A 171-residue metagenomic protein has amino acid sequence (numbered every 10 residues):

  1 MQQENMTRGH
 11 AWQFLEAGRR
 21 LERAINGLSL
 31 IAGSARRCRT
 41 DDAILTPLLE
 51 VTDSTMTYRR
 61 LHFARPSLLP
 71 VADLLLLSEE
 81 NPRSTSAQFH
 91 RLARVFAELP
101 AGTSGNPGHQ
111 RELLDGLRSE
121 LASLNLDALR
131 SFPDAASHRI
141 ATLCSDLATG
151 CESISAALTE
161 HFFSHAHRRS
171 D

Functional and structural regions predicted by a protein language model:
M1-D171: Alpha-helical transmembrane segments and their helix-helix packing motifs
